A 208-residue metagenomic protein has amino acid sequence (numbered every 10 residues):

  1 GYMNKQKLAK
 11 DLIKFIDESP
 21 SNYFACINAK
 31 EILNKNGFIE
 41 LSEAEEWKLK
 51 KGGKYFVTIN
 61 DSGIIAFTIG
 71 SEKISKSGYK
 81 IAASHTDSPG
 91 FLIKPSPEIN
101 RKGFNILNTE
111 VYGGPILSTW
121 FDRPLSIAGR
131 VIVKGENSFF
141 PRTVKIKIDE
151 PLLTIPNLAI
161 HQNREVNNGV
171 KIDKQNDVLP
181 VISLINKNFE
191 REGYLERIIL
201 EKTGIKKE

Functional and structural regions predicted by a protein language model:
Y2-E208: N-terminal hydrophobic/helix-forming segments and targeting peptides
